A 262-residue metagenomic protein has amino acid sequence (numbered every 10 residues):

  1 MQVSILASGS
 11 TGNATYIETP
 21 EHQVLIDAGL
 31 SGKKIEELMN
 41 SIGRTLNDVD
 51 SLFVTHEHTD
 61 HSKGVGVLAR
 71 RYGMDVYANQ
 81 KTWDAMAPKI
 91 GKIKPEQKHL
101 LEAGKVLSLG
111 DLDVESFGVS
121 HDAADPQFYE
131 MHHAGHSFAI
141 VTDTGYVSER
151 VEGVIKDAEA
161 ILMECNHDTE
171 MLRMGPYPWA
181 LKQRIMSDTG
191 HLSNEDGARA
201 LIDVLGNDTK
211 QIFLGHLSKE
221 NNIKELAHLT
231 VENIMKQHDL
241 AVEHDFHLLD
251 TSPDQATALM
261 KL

Functional and structural regions predicted by a protein language model:
M1-I42, Q127-D143, A160: Conserved beta-strand hairpin/beta-sheet module of binuclear metal-dependent hydrolase folds, prominently
I5-A14, T55-H61, V65, A87: Structured catalytic core of nucleotide-sugar glycosyltransferases
I26-G29, D50-E57, Y77-Q80, A139-T142 (+3 more regions): Active-site neighborhood of phospho(di)ester-bond hydrolases with catalytic His/Asp-centered motifs
K33-A78: Active-site metal-binding motif and surrounding structural segment of the metallo-beta-lactamase
T59-S62, D84-A85, A123-A124, Y146-E149 (+2 more regions): Active-site environment of divalent metal-dependent phosphoester hydrolases
K63-Y72, A87-K89, N222-L229: Metal-dependent catalytic neighborhoods of phosphoester/phosphodiester hydrolases
Q80-H136: Metallo-beta-lactamase
E149-L249: Cap/insert and terminal regions of metallo-dependent hydrolase folds
